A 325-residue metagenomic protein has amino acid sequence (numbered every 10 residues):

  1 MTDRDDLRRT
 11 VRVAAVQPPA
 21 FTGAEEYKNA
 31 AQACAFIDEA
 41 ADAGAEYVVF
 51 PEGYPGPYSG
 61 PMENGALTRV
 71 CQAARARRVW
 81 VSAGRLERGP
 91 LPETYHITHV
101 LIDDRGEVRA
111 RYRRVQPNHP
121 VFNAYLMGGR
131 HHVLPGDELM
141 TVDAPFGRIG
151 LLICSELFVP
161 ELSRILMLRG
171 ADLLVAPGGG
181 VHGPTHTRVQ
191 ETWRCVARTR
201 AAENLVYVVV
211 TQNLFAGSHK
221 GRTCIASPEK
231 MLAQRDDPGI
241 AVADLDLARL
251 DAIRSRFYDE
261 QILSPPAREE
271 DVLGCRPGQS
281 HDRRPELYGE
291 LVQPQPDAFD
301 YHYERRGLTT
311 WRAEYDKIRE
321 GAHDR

Functional and structural regions predicted by a protein language model:
M1-D5, A31-G44, E161-M167: Short amphipathic alpha-helices and their capping/turn segments at secondary-structure boundaries
R4-A20: Short beta-strand segments enriched in small/hydrophobic residues
R12, A43-G44, R148, G170: Short loop/turn motifs at secondary-structure junctions
P19-K28, A124-G128: Acidic/histidine-rich helix-loop elements that form or flank divalent-metal/phosphate-binding sites at the catalytic
G23-R113, V181-T199, E203: Cys-nucleophile CN-hydrolase/nitrilase-fold catalytic domain and related Cys-dependent amidase chemistry that acts on
E63-A83, R148, C154-V242: CN hydrolase (nitrilase-like) catalytic-core segments centered on the catalytic cysteine and neighboring Lys/Glu
P90-P177, V181-T199, H219, D259: Active-site catalytic loop in hydrolytic enzyme cores
H131-H132, E203-V206, Q212-R325: C-terminal beta-strand edge segments of enzyme domains
